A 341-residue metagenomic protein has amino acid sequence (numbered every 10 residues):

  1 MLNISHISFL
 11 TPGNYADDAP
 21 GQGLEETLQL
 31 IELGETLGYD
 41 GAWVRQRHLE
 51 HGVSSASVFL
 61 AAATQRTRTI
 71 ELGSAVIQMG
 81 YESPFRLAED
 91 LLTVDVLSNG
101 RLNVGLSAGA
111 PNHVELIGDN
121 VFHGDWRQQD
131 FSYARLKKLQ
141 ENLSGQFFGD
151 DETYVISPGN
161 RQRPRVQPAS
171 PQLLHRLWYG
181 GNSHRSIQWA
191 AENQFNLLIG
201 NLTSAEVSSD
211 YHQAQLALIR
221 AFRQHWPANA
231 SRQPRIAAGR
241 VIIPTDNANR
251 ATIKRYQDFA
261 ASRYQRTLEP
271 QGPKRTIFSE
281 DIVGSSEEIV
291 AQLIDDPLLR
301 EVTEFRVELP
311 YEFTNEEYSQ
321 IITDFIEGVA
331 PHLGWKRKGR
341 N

Functional and structural regions predicted by a protein language model:
M1-I70: N-terminal beta1-alpha1-beta2 module of alpha/beta enzyme domains
L2-P20, Y81-F148: Flexible, glycine-rich active-site loops centered on histidine and acidic residues that chelate a metal or position
I7-T11, A42-V44, L72-A75, L102-L106 (+4 more regions): Hydrophobic faces of well-ordered beta-strands that scaffold small-molecule active sites in alpha/beta enzyme cores
T11-E25, I77-P84, P171-G181, I277-S286: Active-site mouth loops of central-metabolism enzymes
G38, Q46, A63, V94 (+3 more regions): Conserved, mostly hydrophobic/aromatic
G41-A63, Q78, N201-H212, R306-E317: Glycine-rich, proline-tolerant flexible connector loops at the mouths of alpha/beta enzymes
S54-I77, F325-R337: Alpha-helix-loop-beta-strand connector modules within alpha/beta enzyme cores
W126-V166, I199, V207-V302, G339: An alpha-helical appendage that flanks or caps ligand/catalytic pockets
